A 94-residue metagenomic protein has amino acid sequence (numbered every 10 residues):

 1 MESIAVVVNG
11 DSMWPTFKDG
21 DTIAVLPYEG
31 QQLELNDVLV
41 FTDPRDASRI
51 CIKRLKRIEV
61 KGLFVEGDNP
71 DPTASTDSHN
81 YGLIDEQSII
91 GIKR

Functional and structural regions predicted by a protein language model:
M1-R94: Extended hydrophobic leader/signal-anchor segments used for secretion and membrane insertion
